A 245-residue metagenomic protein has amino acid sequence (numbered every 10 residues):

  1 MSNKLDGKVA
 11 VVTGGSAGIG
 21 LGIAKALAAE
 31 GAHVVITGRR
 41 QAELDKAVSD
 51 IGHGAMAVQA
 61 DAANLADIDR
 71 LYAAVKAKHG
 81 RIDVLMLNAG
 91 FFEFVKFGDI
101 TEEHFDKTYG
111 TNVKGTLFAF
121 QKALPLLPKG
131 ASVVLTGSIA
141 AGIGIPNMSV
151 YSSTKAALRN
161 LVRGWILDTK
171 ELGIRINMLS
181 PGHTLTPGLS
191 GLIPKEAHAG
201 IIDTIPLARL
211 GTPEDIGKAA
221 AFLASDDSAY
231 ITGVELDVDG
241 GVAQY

Functional and structural regions predicted by a protein language model:
V9, S16-G18: Conserved glycine-rich cofactor-binding loop
K96-F97, T101-Y109, I201: Substrate-binding pocket helix/loop in short-chain dehydrogenase/reductase
G98, I143-S149, E171, A208 (+1 more regions): Active-site loop immediately N-terminal to the catalytic Tyr-X3-Lys motif of short-chain dehydrogenase/reductase
F120, T154, V162: Active-site helix of classical SDR
P125-L126, L167-E171, A229: Alpha-helical segment proximal to the catalytic Tyr-Lys
S138: Residue(s) in the substrate-gating loop at a strand-loop-helix junction that position the organic substrate next
I143, A221, T232-Y245: Short C-terminal tail/terminal secondary-structure segment of NAD(P)H-dependent dehydrogenase/reductase domains
